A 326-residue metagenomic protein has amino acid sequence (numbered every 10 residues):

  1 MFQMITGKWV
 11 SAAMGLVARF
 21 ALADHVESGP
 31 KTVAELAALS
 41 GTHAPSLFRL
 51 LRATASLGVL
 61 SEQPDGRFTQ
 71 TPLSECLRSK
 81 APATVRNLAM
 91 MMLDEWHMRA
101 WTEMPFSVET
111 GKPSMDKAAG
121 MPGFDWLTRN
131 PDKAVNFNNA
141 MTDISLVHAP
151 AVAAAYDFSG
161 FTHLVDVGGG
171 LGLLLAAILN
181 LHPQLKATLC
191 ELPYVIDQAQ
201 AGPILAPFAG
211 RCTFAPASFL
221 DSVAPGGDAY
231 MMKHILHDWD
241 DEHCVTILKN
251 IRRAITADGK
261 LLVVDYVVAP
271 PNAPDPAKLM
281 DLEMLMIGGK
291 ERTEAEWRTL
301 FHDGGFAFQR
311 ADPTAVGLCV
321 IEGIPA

Functional and structural regions predicted by a protein language model:
M1-E62, F158-A326: Alpha-helical subdomain
M1-L39, A44-T162: Conserved Class I S-adenosyl-L-methionine-dependent methyltransferase catalytic core
